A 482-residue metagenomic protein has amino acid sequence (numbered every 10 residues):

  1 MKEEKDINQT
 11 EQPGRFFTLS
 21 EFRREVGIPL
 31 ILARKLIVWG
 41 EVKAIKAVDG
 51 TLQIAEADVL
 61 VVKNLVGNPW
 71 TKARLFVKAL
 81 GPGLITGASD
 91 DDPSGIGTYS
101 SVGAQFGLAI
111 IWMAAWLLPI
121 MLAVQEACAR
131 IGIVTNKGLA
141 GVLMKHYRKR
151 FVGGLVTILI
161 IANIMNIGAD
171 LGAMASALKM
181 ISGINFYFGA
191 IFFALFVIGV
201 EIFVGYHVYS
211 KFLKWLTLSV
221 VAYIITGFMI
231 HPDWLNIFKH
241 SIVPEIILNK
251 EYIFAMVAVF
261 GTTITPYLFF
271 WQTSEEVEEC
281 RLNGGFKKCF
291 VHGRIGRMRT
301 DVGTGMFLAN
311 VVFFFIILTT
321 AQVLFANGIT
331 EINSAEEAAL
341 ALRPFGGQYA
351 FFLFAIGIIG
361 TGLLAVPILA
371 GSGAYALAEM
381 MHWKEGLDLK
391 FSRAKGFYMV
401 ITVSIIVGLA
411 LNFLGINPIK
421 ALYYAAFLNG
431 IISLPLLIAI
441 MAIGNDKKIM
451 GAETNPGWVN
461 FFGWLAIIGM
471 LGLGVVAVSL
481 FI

Functional and structural regions predicted by a protein language model:
T18-E21, E41-G67: Short helix-start
I85-T86, M113-H146, G154-M165: Juxtamembrane transmembrane-helix boundary signature
T98-S101, E126-F151, S176-K179, N283-G284 (+4 more regions): Flexible loop linkers connecting adjacent transmembrane helices in multi-pass alpha-helical membrane transporters
I120-V134, S274, E278-L282, F307-E337: Extracellular/periplasmic helix-exit of transmembrane alpha-helices
R130, V134, V152-G183, A190-A194 (+3 more regions): Hydrophobic transmembrane alpha-helices that form the core helical bundles of multi-pass secondary transporters
K149-V152, Y187-I191, T304, Y349 (+2 more regions): Loop-to-transmembrane helix boundary motifs in multi-pass membrane proteins
V156, I181-F203, S219-F228, R393-V407 (+1 more regions): Transmembrane alpha-helical segments of multi-pass small-molecule transport proteins
L218-E245, G261-E276, A439-K448, L473-F481: Hydrophobic alpha-helical segments and their helix-loop junctions in multi-pass secondary transporters
